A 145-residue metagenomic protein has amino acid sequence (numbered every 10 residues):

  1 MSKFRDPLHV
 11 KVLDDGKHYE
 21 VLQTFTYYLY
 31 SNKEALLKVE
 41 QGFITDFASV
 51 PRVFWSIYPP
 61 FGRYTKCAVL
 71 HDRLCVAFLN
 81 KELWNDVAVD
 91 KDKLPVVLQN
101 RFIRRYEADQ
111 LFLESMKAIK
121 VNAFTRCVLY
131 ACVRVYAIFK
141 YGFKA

Functional and structural regions predicted by a protein language model:
M1-A145: Extended terminal accessory/targeting regions
